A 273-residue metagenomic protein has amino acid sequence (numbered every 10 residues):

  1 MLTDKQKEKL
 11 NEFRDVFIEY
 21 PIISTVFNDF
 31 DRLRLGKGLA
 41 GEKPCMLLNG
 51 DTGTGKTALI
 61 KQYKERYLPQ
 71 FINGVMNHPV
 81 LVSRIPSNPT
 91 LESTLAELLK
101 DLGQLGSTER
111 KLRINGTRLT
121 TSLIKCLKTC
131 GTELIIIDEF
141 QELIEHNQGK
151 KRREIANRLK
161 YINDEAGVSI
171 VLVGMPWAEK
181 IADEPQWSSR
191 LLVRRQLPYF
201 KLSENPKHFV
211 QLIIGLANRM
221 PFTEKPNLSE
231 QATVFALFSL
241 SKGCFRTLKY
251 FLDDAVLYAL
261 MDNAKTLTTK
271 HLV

Functional and structural regions predicted by a protein language model:
M1-D4, F27, D31, T90-E97 (+4 more regions): Mid-core helix/loop region of P-loop NTP-binding domains shared across ATPases and GTPases
M1-K43, V273: A short, basic N-terminal segment
L2-N11, G53, L202-N205, V210-V273: C-terminal alpha-helical "lid" subdomain
G41-K61: Walker A/P-loop nucleotide-binding motif
K61-E65, K249: The feature captures the helix immediately C-terminal to the Walker
E65-M76, Q104-S107: Post-Walker A helix-loop "phosphate-sensing" segment adjacent to the P-loop in P-loop NTPases
H78-P89: A short hydrophobic beta-strand->loop->alpha-helix junction that borders the nucleotide-binding pocket of P-loop NTPases
I144, A156-L228, A232: The catalytic "switch" region of P-loop NTPases
